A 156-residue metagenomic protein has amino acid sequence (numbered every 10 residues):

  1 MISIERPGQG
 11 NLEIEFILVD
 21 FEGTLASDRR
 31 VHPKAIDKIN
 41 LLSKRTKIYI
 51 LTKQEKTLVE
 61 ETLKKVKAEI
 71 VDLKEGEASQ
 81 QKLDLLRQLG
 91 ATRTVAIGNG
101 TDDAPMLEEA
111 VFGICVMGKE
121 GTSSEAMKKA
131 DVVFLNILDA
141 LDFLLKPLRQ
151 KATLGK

Functional and structural regions predicted by a protein language model:
M1-V19, K156: Non-catalytic pre-domain segments flanking phosphatase-related domains
I17, I48, E69-I70, T94-A96 (+2 more regions): Short, well-ordered beta-strand core segments
D28-T46, S79-Q80: Short, acidic loop-to-helix structural element flanking the phosphoryl-transfer center in phosphate-processing enzymes
K38-T62: Substrate-recognition element of Asp-dependent hydrolases with the DxDx(T/V) motif
T52, V95-V132: Acidic, Mg2+-coordinating phosphoryl-transfer loop and its flanking beta/alpha structural elements, shared across
T57-T94: Substrate-recognition "cap/lid" segment bordering the active-site pocket of phosphatases
I114-K156: Asp-based, Mg2+/Mn2+-dependent phosphohydrolase catalytic module
